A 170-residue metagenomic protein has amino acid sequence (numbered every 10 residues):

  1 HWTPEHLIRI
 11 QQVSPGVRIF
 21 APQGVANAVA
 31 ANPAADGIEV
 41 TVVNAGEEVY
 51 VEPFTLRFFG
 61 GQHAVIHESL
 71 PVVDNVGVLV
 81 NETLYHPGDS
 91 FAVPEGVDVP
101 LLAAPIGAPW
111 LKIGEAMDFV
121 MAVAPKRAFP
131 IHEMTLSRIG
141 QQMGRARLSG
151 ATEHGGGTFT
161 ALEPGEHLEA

Functional and structural regions predicted by a protein language model:
H1-V13, G24: Di-metal (Zn2+ and/or Mg2+/Mn2+) metal-binding site signature of metallo-dependent hydrolases with the MBL/beta-CASP
W2, I19-Q23, V80-D89, P100-G107 (+2 more regions): Metallo-beta-lactamase
I8-P15, G96-D98, F119-K126: Short, conserved loop/helix-junction motifs that constitute active-site signature segments in enzyme catalytic cores
P15-V25, R127-M134: Short internal beta-strands
P33-E52, R127-A170: Binuclear metal-ion centers of metallo-dependent hydrolases, dominated by the metallo-beta-lactamase
V40-D98, P109-K112, E163-A170: Core dinuclear metal-dependent hydrolase active-site scaffold
V72-V73, M117-D118, Q142-L148: Charged helix-capping and loop-helix junction motifs
L111-E133: Proline-aspartate-enriched helix->loop->beta-strand connector
